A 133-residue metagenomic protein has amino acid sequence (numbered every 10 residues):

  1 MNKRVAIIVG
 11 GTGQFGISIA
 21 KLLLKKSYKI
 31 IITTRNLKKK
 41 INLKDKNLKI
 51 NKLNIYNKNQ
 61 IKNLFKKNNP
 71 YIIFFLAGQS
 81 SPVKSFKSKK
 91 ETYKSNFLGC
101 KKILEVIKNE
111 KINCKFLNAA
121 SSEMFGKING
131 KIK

Functional and structural regions predicted by a protein language model:
A6-K26: N-terminal Rossmann NAD(P)H-binding glycine-rich loop of SDR-like oxidoreductase domains
K29-I31: Short beta-strand element of Class I
T33-K38, I55: N-terminal Rossmann-fold cofactor-binding loop
L43, V83-E91, K127-I132: Conserved catalytic-core motifs of eukaryotic protein kinase domains, centered on the activation segment
D45-N57: Rossmann-fold cofactor-recognition segment
I55-K94: NAD(P)H-binding glycine-rich loop region in Rossmannoid oxidoreductase-like domains and their noncatalytic homologs
F75, K101-K133: Conserved Rossmann-fold NAD(P)-dependent oxidoreductase catalytic core, especially the SDR/UDP-sugar
